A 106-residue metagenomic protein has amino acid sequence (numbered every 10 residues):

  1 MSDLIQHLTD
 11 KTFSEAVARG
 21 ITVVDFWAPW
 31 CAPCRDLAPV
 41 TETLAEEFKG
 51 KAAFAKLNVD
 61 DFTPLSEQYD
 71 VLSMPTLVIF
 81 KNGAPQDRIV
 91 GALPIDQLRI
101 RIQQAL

Functional and structural regions predicted by a protein language model:
M1-A53, D60-L106: Proteins that catalyze or organize thiol-disulfide redox chemistry and the adjacent proteostasis machinery handling
